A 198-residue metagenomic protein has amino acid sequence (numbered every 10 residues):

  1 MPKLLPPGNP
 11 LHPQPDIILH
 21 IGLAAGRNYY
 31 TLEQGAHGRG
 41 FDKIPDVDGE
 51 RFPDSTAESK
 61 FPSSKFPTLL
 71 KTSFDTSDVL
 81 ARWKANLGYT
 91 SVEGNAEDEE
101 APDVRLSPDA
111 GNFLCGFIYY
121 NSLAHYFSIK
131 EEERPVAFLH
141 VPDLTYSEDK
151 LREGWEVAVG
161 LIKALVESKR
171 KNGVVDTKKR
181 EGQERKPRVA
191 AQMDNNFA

Functional and structural regions predicted by a protein language model:
M1-N112, A124-S128, E133, L144 (+3 more regions): N-terminal catalytic or cofactor-binding beta/alpha core of small enzyme domains
Y120: A C-terminal functional module that forms or caps the active site or interfaces directly with catalytic machinery
P135-A137: GST superfamily/GST-like fold recognition
